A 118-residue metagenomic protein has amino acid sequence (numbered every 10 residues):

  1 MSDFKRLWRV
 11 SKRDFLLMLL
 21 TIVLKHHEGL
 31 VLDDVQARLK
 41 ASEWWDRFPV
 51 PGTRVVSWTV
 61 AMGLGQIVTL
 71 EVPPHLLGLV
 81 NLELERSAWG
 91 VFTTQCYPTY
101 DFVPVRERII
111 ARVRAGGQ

Functional and structural regions predicted by a protein language model:
S2-G65, V72-L82, Y100-Q118: Short S/T/G/P-rich N-terminal loop/turn motif that feeds into the first structured element of a domain
E83-S87: A short linear boundary/processing microfeature
A88-D101: Conserved short beta-strand edge segments in small beta-sheet-based binding/regulatory domains
